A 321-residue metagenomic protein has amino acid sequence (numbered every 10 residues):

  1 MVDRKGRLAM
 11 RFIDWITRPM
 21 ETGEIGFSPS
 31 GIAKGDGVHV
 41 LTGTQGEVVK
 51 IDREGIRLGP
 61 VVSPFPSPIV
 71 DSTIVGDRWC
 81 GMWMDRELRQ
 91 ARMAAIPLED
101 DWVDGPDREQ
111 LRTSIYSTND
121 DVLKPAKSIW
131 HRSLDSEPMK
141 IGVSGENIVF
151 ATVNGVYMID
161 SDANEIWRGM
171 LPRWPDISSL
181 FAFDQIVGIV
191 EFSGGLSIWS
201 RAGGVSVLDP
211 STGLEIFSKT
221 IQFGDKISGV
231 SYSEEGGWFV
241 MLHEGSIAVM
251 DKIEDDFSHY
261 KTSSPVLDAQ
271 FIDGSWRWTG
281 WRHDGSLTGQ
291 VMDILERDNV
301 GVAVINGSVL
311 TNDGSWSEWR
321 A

Functional and structural regions predicted by a protein language model:
M1-E54, D85-W130, I166-G169, R173-P175: Intrinsically disordered, low-complexity acidic/Ser/Thr/Pro-rich linker and tail segments in large eukaryotic scaffolds
G6, R282, G289-A321: Terminal intrinsically disordered, low-complexity extensions flanking WD-repeat/beta-propeller proteins
P19-G37, V62-R78, S114-N119, P125-G145 (+5 more regions): Repeated scaffold domains used in trafficking and secretory/extracellular systems, primarily beta-propellers
H39-T42, G81-W83, I148-A151, S197-W199 (+3 more regions): Conserved beta-strand element within WD40/beta-propeller blades
G43-V48, P68-D85: Long, flexible, surface-exposed domains enriched in hydrophobic/aromatic residues that mediate membrane interaction
Q45-I51, E87-G105, N154-D160, A202-L208 (+3 more regions): Structural motif
E54-R57, L98-W102, A163-N164, T212-L214 (+2 more regions): Short coil turn/linker residues within repeat-based beta-strand modules
G213, F217-E296: Intrinsically disordered, low-complexity segments enriched in Gly and acidic/Ser/Thr residues that form flexible
